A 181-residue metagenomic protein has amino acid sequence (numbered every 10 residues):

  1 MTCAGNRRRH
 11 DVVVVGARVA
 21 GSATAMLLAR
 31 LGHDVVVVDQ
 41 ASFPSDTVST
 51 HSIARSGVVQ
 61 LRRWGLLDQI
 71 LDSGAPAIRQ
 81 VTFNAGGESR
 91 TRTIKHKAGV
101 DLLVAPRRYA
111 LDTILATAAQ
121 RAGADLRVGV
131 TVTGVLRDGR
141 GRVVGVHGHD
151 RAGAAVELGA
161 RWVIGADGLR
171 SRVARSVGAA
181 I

Functional and structural regions predicted by a protein language model:
C3-A20, V36: Beta1/beta-strand and adjacent pyrophosphate-binding region of the FAD-binding site in flavoprotein oxidoreductases
R7, S89-T91, G153-E157: Short, mixed charged/polar active-site loops that provide acid/base catalysis or chelate metal/phosphate cofactors
V15, A29-S49: Glycine-rich FAD pyrophosphate-binding loop
A20, F43, R170: Conserved Rossmann-like nucleotide-cofactor binding loop
H33, L66, A124: Short phosphate-binding/catalytic loops that engage adenosine nucleotides
S42-L66: Conserved N-terminal glycine-rich FAD pyrophosphate-binding loop of Rossmann-like flavoproteins
R62-T113: A conserved beta-strand/loop capping segment in the N-terminal third of enzymes that catalyze redox or closely related
A118-I181: Predominantly flavin-linked oxidoreductase catalytic cores and closely associated redox partners
